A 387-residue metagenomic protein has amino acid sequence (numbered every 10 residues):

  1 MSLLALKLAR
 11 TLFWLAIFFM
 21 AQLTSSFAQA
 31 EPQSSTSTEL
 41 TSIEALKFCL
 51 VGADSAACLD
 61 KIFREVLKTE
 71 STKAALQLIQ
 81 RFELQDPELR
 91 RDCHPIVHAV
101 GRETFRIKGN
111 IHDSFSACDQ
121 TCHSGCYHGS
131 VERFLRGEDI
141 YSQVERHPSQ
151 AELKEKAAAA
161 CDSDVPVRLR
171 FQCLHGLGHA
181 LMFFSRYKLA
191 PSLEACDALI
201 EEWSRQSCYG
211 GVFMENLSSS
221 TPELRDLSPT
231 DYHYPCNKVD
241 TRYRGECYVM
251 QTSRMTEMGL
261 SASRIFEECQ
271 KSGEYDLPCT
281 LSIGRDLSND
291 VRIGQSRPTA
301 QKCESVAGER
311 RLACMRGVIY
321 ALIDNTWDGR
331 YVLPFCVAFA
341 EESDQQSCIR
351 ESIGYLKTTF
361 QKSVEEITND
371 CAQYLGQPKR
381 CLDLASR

Functional and structural regions predicted by a protein language model:
M1-L8: N-terminal secretory signal peptides that target proteins for export/translocation
R10-Q22: Bacterial N-terminal signal peptides
T24-P32: Signal peptide processing junction and immediate N-terminal pro/mature segment of secreted/exported proteins
E31-R387: Non-catalytic tandem-repeat scaffold regions and their flanking low-complexity/translocation tails
